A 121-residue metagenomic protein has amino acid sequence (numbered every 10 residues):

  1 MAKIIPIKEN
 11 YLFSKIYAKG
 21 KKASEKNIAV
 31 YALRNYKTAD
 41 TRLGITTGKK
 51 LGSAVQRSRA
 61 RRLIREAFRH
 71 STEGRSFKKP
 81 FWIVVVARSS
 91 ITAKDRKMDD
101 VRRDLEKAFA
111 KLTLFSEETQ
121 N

Functional and structural regions predicted by a protein language model:
M1-N121: Positively charged, solvent-exposed patches that mediate nucleic-acid binding
